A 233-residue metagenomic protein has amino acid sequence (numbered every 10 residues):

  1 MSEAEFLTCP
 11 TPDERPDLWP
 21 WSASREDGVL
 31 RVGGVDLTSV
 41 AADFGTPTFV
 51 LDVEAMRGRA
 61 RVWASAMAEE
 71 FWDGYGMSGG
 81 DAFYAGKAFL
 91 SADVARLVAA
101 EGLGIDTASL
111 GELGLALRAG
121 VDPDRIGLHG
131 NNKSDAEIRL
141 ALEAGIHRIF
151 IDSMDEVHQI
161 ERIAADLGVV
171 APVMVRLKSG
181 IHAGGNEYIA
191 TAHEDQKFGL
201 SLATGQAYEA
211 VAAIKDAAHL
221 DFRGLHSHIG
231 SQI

Functional and structural regions predicted by a protein language model:
M1-P172, D216-D221: A charged N-terminal "starter" segment
M1-T11, W72, S179-I233: Active-site loop/helix belt of alpha/beta enzymes
A85, P172-K178, H226-H228: Short beta-strand segments
